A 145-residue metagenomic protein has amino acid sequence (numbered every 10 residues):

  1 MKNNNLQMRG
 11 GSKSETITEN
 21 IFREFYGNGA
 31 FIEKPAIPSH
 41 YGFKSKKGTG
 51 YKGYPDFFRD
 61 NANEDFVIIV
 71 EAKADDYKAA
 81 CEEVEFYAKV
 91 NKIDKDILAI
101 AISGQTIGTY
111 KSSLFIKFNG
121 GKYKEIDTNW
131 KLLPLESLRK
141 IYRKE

Functional and structural regions predicted by a protein language model:
M1-K47, N61-A62: Acidic-basic catalytic patches of nuclease active cores, encompassing PD-(D/E)XK and other metal-cofactor nuclease
M1-R9, G104-E145: Domain-level recognition of nuclease-like catalytic cores that cleave nucleotide substrates
G10, D75-D76: Conserved aromatic-histidine-acidic binding/catalytic patches
G50-P55: Short, flexible loop/turn motifs enriched in small residues
D56-I69: Active-site beta-strand-loop-beta-strand hairpin of nuclease catalytic cores that positions key catalytic residues
D76-K122: Nucleic-acid nuclease catalytic cores
